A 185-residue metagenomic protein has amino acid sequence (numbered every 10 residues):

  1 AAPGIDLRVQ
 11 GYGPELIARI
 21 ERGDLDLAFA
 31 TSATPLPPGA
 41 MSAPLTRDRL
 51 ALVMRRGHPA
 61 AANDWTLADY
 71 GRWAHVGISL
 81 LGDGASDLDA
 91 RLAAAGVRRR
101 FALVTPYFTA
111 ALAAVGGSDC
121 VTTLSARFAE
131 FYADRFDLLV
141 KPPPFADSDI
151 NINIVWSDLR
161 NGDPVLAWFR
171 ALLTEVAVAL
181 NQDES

Functional and structural regions predicted by a protein language model:
A1-P35, T105: Central regulatory/effector-binding core of bacterial HTH transcription factors
G4-R8, R100-A102, N151-N153: Residues at or immediately flanking beta-strands
V9, L27-F29, S42, L52-V53 (+3 more regions): Generic preference for hydrophobic
G11-G13, T66, P106-Y107, S125: Short loop/turn segments at beta->alpha junctions
I17, E21, L67, A111-L112: Short hydrophobic/charged patches on amphipathic alpha-helices used for structural packing and interfaces
E21-F29, L50, V97, V115-T122: Alpha-to-beta junction loops
T31-S32, P38, M54, A60-L67 (+4 more regions): Secondary-structure junction motif
P35-D48, T109-D158: Beta-alpha-beta core module
